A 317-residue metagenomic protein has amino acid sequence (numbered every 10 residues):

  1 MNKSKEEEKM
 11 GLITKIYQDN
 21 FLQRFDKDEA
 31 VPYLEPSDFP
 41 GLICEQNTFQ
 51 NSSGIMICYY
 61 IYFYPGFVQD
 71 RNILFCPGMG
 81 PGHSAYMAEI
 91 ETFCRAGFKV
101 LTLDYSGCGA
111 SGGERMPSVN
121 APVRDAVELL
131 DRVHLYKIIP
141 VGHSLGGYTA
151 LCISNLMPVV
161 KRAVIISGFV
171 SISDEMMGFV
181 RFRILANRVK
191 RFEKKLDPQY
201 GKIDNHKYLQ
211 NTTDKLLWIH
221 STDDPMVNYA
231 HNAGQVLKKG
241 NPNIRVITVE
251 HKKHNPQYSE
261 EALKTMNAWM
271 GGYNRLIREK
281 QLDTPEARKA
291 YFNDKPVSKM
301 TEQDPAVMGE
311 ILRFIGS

Functional and structural regions predicted by a protein language model:
M1-N51, I55-Y62, N274-A290: An N-terminal hydrophobic leader/cap segment in hydrolases
M79-E91, A230: The serine-hydrolase catalytic nucleophile loop
G80-H83, C108-V133: Catalytic nucleophile-loop/oxyanion-hole region of alpha/beta-hydrolase and closely related hydrolase-like folds
I90-G112: Conserved alpha/beta-hydrolase
C152-G201: Hydrolase active-site cap/lid region
T212, W218-H220, D224: Short beta-strand/loop motif that positions the catalytic acidic residue of the alpha/beta-hydrolase fold
N228-K238: Short alpha-helix in the alpha/beta-hydrolase fold that links the catalytic acid
N243-S317: C-terminal catalytic histidine-bearing segment of alpha/beta-hydrolase fold enzymes
